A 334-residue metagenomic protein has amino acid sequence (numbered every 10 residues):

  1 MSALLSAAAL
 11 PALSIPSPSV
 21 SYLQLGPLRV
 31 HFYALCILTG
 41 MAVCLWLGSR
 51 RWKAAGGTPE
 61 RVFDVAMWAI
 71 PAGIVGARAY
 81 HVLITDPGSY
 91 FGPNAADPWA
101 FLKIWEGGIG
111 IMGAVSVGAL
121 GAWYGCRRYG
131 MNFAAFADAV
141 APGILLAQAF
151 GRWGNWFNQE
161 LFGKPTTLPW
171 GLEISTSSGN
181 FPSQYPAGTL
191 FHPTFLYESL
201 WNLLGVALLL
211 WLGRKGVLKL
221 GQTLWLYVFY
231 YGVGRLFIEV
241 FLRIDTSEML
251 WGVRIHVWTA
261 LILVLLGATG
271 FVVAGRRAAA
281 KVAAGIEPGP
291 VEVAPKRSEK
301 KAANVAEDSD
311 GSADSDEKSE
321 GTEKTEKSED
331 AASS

Functional and structural regions predicted by a protein language model:
M1-S334: A feature for loop-to-transmembrane-helix boundaries and adjacent hydrophobic helices in multi-pass integral membrane
